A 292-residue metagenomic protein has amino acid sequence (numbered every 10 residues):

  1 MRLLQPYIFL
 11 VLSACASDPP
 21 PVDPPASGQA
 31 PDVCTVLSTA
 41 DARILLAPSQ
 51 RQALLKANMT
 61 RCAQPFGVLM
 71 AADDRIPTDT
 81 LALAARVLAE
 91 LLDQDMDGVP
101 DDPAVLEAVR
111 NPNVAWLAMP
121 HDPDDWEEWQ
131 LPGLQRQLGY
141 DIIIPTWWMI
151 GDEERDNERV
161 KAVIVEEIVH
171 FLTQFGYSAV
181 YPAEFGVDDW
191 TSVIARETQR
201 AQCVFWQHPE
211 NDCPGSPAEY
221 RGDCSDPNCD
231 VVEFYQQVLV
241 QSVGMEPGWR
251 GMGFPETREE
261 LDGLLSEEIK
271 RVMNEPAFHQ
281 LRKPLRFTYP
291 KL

Functional and structural regions predicted by a protein language model:
M1-F9: Sec-dependent signal peptide recognition, specifically the positively charged N-region followed immediately by
S13-A14: C-terminal motif of bacterial Sec signal peptides marking the signal peptidase cleavage site
V22-D97, P103, T288-P290: N-terminal module-boundary/linker segments of secreted carbohydrate-active enzymes
P65-H208: Acidic/His-rich structured neighborhood in mature extracellular/periplasmic domains
A72-R75, E219-P227, T257-E259: Active-site rim elements
V87, L91, I168, Y235-S242 (+1 more regions): Amphipathic alpha-helical segments that form well-ordered structural scaffolds and often line/cohere around active
Y177-G251: Post-HExxH zinc-binding segment in Zn-dependent metallohydrolases
V238-L292: Pan-zinc metallopeptidase signature
